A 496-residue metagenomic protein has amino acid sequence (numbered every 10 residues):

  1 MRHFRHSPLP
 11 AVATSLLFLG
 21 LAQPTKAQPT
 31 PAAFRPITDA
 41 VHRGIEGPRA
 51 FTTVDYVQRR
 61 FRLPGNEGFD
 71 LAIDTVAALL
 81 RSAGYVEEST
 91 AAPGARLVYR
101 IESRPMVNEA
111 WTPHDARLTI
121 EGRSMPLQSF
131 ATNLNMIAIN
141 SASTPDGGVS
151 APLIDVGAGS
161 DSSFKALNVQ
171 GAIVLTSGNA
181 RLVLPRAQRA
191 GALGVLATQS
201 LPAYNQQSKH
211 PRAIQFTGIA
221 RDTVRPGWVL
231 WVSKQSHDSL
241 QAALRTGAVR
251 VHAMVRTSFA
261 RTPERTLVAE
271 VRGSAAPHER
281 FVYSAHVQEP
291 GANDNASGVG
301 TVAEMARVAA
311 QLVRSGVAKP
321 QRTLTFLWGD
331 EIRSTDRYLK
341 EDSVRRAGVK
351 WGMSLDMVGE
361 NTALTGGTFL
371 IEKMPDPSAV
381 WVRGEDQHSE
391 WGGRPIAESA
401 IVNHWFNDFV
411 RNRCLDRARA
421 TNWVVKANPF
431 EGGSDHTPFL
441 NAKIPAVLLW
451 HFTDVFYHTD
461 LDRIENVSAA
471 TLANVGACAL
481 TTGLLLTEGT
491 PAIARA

Functional and structural regions predicted by a protein language model:
P10-G20: Bacterial N-terminal signal peptides
P29, P36, R43, G47 (+1 more regions): Noncatalytic luminal/extracellular "stalk/propeptide" segments of secretory-pathway proteins
A33, N133-S163, F216-D294, E304-G316: Soluble metallo-hydrolase cores and metallopeptidase-like ectodomains found primarily in the secretory/periplasmic
I37-G44, Q58-G68, M106, N140 (+9 more regions): Second-shell loop/turn segments in exported
T38, D55, E67, Q128-W228 (+2 more regions): Extracellular/luminal Protease-associated
I45, L127, A131, V229-L230 (+4 more regions): Metal-dependent peptidase/peptidase-like ectodomains
V308-R337: Short helix-loop-beta-strand segments that form the rim/entrance of peptidase-like active sites
V455-A496: His/Asp/Glu-rich mid-to-C-terminal helical/loop segments that flank catalytic regions of hydrolases
